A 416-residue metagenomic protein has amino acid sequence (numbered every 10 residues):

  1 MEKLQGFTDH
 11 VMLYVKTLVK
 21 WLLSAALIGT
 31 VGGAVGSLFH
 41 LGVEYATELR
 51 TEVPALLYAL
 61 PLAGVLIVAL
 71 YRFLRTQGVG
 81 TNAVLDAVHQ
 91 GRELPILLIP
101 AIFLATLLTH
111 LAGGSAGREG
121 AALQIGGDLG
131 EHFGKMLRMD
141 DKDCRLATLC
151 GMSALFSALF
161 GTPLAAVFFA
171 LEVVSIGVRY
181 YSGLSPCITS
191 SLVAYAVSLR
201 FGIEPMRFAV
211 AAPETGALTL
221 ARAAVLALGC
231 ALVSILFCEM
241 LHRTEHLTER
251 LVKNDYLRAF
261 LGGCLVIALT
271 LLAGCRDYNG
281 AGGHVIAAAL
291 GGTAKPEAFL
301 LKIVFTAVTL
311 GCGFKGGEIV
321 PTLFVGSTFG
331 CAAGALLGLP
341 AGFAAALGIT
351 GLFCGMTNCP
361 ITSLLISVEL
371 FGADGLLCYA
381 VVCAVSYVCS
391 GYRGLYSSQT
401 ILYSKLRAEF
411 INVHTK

Functional and structural regions predicted by a protein language model:
M1-K416: Alpha-helical transmembrane segments and immediately membrane-proximal extracytoplasmic
